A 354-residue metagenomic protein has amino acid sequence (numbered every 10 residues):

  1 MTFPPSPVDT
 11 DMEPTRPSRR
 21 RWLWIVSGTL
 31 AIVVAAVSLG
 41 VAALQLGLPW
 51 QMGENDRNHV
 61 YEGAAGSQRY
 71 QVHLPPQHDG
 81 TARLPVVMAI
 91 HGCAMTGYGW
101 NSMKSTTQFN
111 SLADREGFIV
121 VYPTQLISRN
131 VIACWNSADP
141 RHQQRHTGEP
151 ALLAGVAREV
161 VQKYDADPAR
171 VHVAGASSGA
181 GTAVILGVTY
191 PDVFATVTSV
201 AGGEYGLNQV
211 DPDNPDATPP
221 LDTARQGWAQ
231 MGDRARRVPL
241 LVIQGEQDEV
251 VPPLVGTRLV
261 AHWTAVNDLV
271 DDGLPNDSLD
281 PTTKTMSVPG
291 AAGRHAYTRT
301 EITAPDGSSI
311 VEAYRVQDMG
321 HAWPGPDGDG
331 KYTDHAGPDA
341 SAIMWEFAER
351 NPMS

Functional and structural regions predicted by a protein language model:
T2-V86, N101-T107, S111-I119, V171-A174 (+6 more regions): A domain-start/cap signature at the N-terminus of enzymes
L84, G92-M95, M319: Active-site glycine-rich loops that stabilize anionic/oxyanionic intermediates across multiple enzyme folds
A89-G92, Y122, V242, R315: Structural cue for short, hydrophobic secondary-structure segments
Y122-G148, V210: Cap/lid segment of the alpha/beta-hydrolase catalytic domain
R141-Y164, I185: Alpha/beta-hydrolase active-site loop
A180-D192: Short glycine-enriched nucleophile-adjacent loop and the immediately C-terminal alpha-helix near the catalytic center
V193-N208: A conserved short beta-strand
V242-Q244, D248: Short beta-strand/loop motif that positions the catalytic acidic residue of the alpha/beta-hydrolase fold
